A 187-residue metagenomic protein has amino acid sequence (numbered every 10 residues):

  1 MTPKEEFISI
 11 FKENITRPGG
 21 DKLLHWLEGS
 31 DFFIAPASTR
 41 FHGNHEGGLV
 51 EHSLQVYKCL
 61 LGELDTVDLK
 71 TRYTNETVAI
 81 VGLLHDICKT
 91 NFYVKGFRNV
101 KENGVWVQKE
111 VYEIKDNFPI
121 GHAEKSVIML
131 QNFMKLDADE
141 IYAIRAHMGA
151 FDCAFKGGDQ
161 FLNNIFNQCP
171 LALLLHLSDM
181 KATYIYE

Functional and structural regions predicted by a protein language model:
M1-A35: Non-catalytic interface/linker regions that flank or bridge core catalytic/transmembrane domains
I8, K12, Y57, L61 (+1 more regions): Amphipathic alpha-helical segments within well-ordered protein domains
I10, N14, A35-P36, L60 (+2 more regions): Generic signature of intrinsically disordered, low-complexity segments enriched in small/polar residues
D21-L23, N44-E46, W106-E110: Generic detector of short, locally flexible boundary/turn motifs and exposed helical patches
W26-T74: A glycine-rich, hydrophobic loop/mini-helix early in the fold
T39-F41, E51, D68-E187: Divalent metal-dependent catalytic cores for phosphoryl transfer on phosphate-bearing substrates
